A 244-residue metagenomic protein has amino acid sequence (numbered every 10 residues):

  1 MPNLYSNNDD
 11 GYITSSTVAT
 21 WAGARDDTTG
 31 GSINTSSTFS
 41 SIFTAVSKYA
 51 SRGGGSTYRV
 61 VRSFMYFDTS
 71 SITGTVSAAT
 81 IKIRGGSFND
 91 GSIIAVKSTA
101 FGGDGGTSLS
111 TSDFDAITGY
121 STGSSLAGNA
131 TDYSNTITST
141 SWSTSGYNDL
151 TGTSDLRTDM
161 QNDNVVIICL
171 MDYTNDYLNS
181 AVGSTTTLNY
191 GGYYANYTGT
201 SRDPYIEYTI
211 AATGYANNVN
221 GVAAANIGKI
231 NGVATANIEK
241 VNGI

Functional and structural regions predicted by a protein language model:
M1-A24, G214-V222: Boundary/junction segments of secreted and surface-exposed precursor proteins
P2-I13, R59, D155-T213: Proprotein-processing/basic-patch segments
Y5, S87-N164: Beta-strand-rich interaction/scaffold domains
A24-F88, S201: A short beta-strand-loop element at or near the start of a globular domain
G54-S56, N89-S92, G102-G105, Y173-N189 (+2 more regions): Short, surface-exposed beta-strand/loop "edge" segments at domain boundaries and coil↔beta transitions
F64-D68, A78-R84, D149-R157, I167-M171 (+1 more regions): Residues within well-ordered beta-strands of beta-sheet-rich folds
I210-I244: Intrinsically disordered, compositionally biased repeat/linker segments
